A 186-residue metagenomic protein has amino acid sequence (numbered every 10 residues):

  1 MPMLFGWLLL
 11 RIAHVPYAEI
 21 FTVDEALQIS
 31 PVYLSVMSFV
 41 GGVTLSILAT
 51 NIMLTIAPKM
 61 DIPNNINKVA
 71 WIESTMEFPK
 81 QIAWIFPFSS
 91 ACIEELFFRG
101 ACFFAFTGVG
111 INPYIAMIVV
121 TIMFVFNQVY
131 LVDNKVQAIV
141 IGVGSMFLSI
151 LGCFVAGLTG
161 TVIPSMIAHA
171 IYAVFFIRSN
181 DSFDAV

Functional and structural regions predicted by a protein language model:
M1, M37-G41, G144: Hydrophobic H-region at the start of alpha-helical membrane spans
P2-H14: Alpha-helical transmembrane segments of multi-pass membrane proteins
F5, L48-I52, C102, L151-G152: Hydrophobic/aromatic residues in alpha-helical transmembrane segments
I12-A91, G108-V109, V186: Juxtamembrane helix-loop-helix connectors linking adjacent transmembrane helices in multi-pass membrane enzymes
T75-V186: Transmembrane helix-loop-helix hairpins at the membrane interface of multi-pass integral membrane proteins
